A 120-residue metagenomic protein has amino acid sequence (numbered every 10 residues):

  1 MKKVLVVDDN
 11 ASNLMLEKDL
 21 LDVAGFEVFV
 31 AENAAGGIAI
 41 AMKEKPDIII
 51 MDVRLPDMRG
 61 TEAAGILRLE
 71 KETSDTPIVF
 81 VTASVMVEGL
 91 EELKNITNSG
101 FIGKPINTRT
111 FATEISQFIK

Functional and structural regions predicted by a protein language model:
S12, E32-G36, R59-G65: Acidic catalytic/metal-coordinating carboxylates
M15-V23: Charged docking surfaces used in two-component/phosphorelay signaling
G25-E32, I40: Short hydrophobic/Thr-rich beta-strand motif most characteristic of the beta2 strand and flanking loop of CheY-like
A39, T61-S74: Short amphipathic alpha-helix used as the core "switch/output" element in two-component signaling
E44-I50, L55: Active-site beta3 strand of CheY-like receiver
P56, M86: The feature encodes the CheY-like receiver
I106-S116: C-terminal output helix
